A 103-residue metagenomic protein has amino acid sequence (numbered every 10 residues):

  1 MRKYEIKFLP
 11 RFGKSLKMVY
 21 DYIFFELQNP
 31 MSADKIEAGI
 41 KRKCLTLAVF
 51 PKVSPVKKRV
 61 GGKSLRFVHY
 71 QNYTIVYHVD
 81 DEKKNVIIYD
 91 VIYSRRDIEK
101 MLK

Functional and structural regions predicted by a protein language model:
M1-A38: Arg/Lys-rich, positively charged N-terminal/basic patches that mediate binding to nucleic acids
R2, K63, K84-I87: Residue-level signal for beta-strand positions within conserved beta-sheet cores that form or flank
L9-R11, F50, V91: Generic beta-structure capping elements
S15, K43-T46, F67, D90: Residue-level recognition of specific faces of alpha-helices
Y20, K41-A48: Structural signal for well-ordered, non-membrane alpha-helices
Q28, S32-I36, P55-G62, R96-E99: Solvent-exposed interaction patches of small proteins and small membrane subunits
R42, K52-E82: Basic/aromatic recognition patch in beta-strand/loop cores that engages polyanionic ligands
Y70-Y73, H78-K103: Enriched for short, Lys/Arg-rich terminal
